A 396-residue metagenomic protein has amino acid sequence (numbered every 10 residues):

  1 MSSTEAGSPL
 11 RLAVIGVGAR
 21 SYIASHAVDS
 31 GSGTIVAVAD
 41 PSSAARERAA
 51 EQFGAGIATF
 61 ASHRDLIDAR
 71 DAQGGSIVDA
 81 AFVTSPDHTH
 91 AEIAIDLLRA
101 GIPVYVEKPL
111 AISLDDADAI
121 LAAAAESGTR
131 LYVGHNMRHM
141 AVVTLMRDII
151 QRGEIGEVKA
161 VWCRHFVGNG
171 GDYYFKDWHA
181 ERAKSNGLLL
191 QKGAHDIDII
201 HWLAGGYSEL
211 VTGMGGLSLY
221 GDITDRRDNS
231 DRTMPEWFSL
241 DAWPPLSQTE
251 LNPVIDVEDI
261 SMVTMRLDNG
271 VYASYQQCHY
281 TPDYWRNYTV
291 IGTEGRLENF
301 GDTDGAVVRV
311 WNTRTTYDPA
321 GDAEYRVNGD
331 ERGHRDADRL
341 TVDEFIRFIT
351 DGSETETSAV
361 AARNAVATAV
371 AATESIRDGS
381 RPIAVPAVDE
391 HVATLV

Functional and structural regions predicted by a protein language model:
M1-G54, G75-S76: N-terminal Rossmann-like dinucleotide-binding module
S2, G7, T129, G156-A160 (+1 more regions): C-terminal capping/lid region of NAD(P)-dependent oxidoreductase domains
G18, M137-N252, G379: Predominantly a Rossmann-like dinucleotide-binding segment in NAD(P)-dependent oxidoreductases
A55-A123: Beta-loop-alpha module in the N-terminal Rossmann-like domain of NAD(P)-dependent dehydrogenases, especially those
V106, I112, L131-V133, W162 (+1 more regions): Hydrophobic residues in well-ordered beta-strands that form the structural core
A119-N136, G156-C163: Rossmann-fold dehydrogenase core element
A194, Q276-Y284: Glycine-rich phosphate/pyrophosphate-binding beta-alpha loops
S218-M262, R266-L267, R286-V360, N364 (+2 more regions): C-terminal glycine/acidic-rich active-site capping loop/insertion
